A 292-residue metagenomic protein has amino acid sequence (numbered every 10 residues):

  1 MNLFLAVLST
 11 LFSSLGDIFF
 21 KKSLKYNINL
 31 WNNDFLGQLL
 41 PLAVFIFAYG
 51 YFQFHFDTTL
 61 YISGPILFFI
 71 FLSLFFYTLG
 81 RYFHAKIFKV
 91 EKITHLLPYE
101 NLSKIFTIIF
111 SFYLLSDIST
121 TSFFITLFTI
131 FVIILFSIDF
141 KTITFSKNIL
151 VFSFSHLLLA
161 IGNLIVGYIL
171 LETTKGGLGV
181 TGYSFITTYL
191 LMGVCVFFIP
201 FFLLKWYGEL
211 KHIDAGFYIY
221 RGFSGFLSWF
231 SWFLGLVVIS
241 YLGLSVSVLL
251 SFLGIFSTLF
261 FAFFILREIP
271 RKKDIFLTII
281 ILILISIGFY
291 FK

Functional and structural regions predicted by a protein language model:
M1-E91, F131, I138-L157, E172-T181 (+3 more regions): Membrane-interface interhelical linkers
A6, D34-F35, I70, L97-E100 (+4 more regions): Hydrophobic/aromatic positions within or immediately flanking transmembrane alpha-helices of multi-pass small-molecule
F12-G16, F76, G80-F83, S103-F110 (+3 more regions): Membrane-embedded alpha-helical core segments of multi-pass
K21, A85, S111-F112, G167 (+2 more regions): Small-residue-mediated transmembrane helix hinge/kink sites in multi-pass secondary transporters
L40-V44, Y99-L114, M192-V196, S231-L234 (+2 more regions): Alpha-helical transmembrane segments of compact multi-pass small-molecule transporters, enriched in specific families
F45, L102, T107-F112, T121-F140 (+1 more regions): Hydrophobic transmembrane alpha-helices of multi-pass small-molecule transport proteins
Y82-S122: Membrane-interface helix-loop-helix junctions at boundaries between adjacent transmembrane segments
V237-L253: Short alpha-helical packing/oligomerization segments
